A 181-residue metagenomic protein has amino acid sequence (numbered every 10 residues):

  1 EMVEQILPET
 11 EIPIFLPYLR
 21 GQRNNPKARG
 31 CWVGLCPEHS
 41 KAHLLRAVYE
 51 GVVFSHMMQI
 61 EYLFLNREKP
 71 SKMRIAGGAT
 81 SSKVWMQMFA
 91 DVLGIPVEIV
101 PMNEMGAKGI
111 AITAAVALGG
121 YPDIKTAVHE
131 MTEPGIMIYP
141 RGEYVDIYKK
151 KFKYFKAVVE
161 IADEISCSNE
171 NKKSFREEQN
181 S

Functional and structural regions predicted by a protein language model:
E1-S181: Glycine/Thr-rich phosphate-binding loops that ligate phosphate moieties of nucleotide and other phosphorylated ligands
